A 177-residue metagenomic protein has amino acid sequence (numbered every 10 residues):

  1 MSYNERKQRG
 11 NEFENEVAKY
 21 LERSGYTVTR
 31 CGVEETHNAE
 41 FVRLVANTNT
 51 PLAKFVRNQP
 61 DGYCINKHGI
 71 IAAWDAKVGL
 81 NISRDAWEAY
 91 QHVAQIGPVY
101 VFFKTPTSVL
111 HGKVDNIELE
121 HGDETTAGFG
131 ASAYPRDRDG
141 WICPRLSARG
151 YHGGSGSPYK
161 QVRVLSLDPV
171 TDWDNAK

Functional and structural regions predicted by a protein language model:
M1-T27: Nuclease catalytic cores
S2, R6-K7, R30-H68: Active-site metal-binding core of divalent-cation-utilizing nuclease and nuclease-like domains
N4, E88, P98-K177: Domain-level recognition of nuclease-like catalytic cores that cleave nucleotide substrates
E14, N58, S83-A86: Amphipathic coiled-coil/heptad-repeat helices and related helical stalk/stem segments that mediate oligomerization
L21, G62-V78: Conserved catalytic cores of phosphodiester-cleaving nucleases, focusing on short active-site segments
N38, I82, S108-G112: Short catalytic/ligand-binding loop motif for oxyanion handling, primarily in non-cytosolic enzymes, centered on
I71-A73, K77-T105: Short, charged, amphipathic alpha-helix that recurs within catalytic cores of restriction-modification and other
